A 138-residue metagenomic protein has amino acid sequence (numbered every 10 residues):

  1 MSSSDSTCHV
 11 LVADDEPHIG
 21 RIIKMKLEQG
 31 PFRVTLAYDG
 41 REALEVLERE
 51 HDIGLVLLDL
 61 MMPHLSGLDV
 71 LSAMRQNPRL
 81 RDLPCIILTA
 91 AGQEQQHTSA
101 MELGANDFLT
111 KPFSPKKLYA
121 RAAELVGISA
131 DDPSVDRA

Functional and structural regions predicted by a protein language model:
R21-Q29: Charged docking surfaces used in two-component/phosphorelay signaling
L36-L55: Acidic, metal-coordinating helix/loop segments flanking the phosphotransfer/catalytic sites of two-component signaling
A37-R41, H97, P115: Conserved Asp/Asn-Gly motif in the active-site loop of CheY-like receiver
M62: Receiver (REC) domain active-site loop signature in two-component systems and cognate sites in sensor histidine kinases
N106: Short, glycine/charged-rich "phosphate-handling" switch motifs in NTP-dependent and phosphotransfer domains
F113-A122: C-terminal output helix
